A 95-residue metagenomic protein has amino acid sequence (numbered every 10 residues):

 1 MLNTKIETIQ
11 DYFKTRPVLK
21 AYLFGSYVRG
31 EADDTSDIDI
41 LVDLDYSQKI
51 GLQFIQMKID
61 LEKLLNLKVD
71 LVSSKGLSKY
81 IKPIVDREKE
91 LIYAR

Functional and structural regions predicted by a protein language model:
M1-Y22, R29-D34, Y46-R95: Catalytic core of pol beta-like nucleotidyltransferases
G25, D39: Conserved G/P- and acidic residue-centered "switch" motifs that form tight phosphate/ATP-binding loops in soluble
L41-D43: Short hydrophobic/aromatic beta-strand micro-patches that form the beta-sheet surface supporting nucleotide- or nucleic
